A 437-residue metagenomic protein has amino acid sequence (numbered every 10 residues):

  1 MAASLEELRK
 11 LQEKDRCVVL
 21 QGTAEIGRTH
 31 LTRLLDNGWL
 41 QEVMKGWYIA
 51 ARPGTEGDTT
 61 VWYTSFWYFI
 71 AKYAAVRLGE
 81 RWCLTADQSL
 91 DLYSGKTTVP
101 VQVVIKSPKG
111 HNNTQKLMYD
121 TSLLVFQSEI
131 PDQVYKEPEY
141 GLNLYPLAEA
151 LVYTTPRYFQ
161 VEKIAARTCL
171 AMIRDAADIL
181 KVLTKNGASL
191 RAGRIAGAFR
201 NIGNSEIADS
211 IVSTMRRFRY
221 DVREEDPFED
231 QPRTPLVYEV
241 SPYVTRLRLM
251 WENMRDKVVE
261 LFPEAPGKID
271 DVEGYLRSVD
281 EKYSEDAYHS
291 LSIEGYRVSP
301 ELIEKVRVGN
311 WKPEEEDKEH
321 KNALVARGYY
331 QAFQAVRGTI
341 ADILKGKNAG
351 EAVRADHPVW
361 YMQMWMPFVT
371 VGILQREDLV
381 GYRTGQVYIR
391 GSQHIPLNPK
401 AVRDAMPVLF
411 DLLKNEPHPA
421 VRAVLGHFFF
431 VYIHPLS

Functional and structural regions predicted by a protein language model:
M1-Q21, N37-Q41, T55-L436: FIC/Doc superfamily catalytic core
G22-D36: Short amphipathic alpha-helical interaction segments
G46-R52: Minor-groove-contacting beta-hairpin "wing" of winged helix-turn-helix DNA-binding domains
